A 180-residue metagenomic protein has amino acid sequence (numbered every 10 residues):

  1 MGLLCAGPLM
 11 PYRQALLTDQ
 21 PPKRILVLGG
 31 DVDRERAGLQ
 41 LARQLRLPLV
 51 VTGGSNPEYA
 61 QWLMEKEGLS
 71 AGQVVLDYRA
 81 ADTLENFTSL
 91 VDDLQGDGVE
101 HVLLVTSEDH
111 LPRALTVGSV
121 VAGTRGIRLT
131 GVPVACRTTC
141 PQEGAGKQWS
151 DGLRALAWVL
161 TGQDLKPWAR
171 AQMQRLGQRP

Functional and structural regions predicted by a protein language model:
M1-P22, R36, D164-P180: Helix-coil boundary and N-terminal low-complexity module in membrane systems
G7-W149: A structural signal for short, hydrophobic/glycine-enriched beta-strand patches
G72-L76, W149-A155, Q174-P180: A general structural signal for short secondary-structure boundary/capping elements
S107-A122, T161-P180: Contiguous hydrophobic segments
P141-Q172: A transmembrane-helix-recognition feature enriched in membrane-embedded lipid enzymes and envelope glyco-/phospholipid
